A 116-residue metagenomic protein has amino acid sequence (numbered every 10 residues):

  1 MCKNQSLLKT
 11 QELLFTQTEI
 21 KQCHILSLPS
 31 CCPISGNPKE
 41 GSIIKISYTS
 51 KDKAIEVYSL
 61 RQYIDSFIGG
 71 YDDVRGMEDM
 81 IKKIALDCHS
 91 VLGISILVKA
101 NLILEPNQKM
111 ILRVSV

Functional and structural regions predicted by a protein language model:
M1-V116: N-terminal intrinsically disordered, cationic/polar leader segments that include organellar targeting peptides
